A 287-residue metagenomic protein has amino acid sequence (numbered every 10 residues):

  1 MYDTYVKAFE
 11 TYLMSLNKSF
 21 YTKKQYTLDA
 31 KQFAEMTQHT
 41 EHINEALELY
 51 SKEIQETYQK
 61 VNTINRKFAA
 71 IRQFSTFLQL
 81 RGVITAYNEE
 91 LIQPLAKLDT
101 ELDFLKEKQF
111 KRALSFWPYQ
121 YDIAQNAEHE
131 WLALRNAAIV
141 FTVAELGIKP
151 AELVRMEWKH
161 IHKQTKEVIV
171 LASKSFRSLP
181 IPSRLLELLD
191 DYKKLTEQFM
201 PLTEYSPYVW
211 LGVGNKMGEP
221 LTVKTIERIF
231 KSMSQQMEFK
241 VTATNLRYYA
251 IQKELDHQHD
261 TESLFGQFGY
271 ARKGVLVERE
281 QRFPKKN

Functional and structural regions predicted by a protein language model:
M1-N287: Conserved catalytic core of the tyrosine transesterase superfamily
